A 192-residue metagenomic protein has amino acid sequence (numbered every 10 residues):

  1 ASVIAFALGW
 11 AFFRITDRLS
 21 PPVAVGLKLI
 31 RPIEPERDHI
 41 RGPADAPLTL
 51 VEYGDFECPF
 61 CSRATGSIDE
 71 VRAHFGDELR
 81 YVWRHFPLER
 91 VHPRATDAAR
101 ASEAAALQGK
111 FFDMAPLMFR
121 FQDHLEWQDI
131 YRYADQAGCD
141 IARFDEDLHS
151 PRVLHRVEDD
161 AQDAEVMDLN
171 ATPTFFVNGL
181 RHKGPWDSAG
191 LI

Functional and structural regions predicted by a protein language model:
A1-V3, P22-V23: C-terminal structured "cap/appendage" subdomains that terminate the fold
S2-R14: Transmembrane alpha-helical segments of multi-pass membrane transport proteins and ion-pumping complexes
A5, L50, M114, F144: Divalent metal-coordination and catalytic microenvironments
A11-R90, R94, H149, V153-A171: Extracytoplasmic thiol/disulfide redox context detector
Y53, D69-E70, Y131-I192: C-terminal cap of thioredoxin/glutaredoxin-like
E57-C61, V91-A98, L107-F111, D123 (+5 more regions): Solvent-exposed, acidic/flexible segments
C58-C61, A101, F144, F175: Hydrophobic packing within well-folded, soluble alpha/beta domains
H74-A134: Structural microenvironment flanking redox-active thiols in thiol-disulfide oxidoreductases
